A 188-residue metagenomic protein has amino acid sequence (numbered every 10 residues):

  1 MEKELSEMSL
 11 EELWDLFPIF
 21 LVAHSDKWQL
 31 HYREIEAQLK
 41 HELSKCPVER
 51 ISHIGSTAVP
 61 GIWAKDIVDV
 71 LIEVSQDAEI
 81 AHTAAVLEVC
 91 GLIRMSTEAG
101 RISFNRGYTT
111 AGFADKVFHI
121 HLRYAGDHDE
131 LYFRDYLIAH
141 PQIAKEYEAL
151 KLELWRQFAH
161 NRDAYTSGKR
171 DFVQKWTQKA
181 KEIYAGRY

Functional and structural regions predicted by a protein language model:
M1-S52, Q174: Helical scaffold of the NTase/Pol beta-like nucleotidyltransferase catalytic core
F17-I19, D66-V70, K116-F118, F133: Short amphipathic alpha-helical segments
Q38-V70, V74-A78: Active-site nucleotide-donor binding segment shared across nucleotidyl transfer reactions
C46, G91-L92: Short glycine-aromatic motifs
H82-C90: Short amphipathic alpha-helices in soluble, non-transmembrane regions that often serve as interface/regulatory elements
L92-A125: Conserved catalytic core of two-metal-ion nucleotidyltransferases
Y124, H128-Y188: Catalytic cores of NTP-dependent nucleotidyl/adenyl transfer enzymes across multiple folds
